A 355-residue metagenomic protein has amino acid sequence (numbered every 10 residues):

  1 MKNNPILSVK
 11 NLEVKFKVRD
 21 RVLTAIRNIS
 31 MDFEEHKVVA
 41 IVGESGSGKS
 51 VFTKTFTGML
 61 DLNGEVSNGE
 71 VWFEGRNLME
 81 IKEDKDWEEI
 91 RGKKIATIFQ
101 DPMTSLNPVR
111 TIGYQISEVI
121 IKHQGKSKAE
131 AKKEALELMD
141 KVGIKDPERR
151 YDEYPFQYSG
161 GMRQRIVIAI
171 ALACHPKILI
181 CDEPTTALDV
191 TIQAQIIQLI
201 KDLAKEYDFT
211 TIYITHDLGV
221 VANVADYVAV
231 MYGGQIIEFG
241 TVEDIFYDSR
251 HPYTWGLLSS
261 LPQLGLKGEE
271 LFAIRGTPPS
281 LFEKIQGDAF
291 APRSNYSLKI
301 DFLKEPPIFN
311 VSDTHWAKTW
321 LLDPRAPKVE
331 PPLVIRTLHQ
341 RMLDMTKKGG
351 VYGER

Functional and structural regions predicted by a protein language model:
P5, K145-E148, T241-K347: Short catalytic/signature loops enriched in Gly
L7, T24-I26, I90, I200: Conserved structural motif at the start of ABC-family nucleotide-binding domains
V66-N77: Conserved ABC transporter NBD signature motif
R76-N77, E130-R149, L258: Conserved ABC ATPase "signature" region
L78-A96, K122, D244-S249, L281-I285: ABC ATPase NBD coupling module
A173-K177: A short, proline-enriched helix->beta-strand linker immediately N-terminal to the Walker B motif in ABC-type P-loop
I180-P184, L188, I192-E269: P-loop NTP-binding/switch modules centered on Walker-like glycine-rich loops
